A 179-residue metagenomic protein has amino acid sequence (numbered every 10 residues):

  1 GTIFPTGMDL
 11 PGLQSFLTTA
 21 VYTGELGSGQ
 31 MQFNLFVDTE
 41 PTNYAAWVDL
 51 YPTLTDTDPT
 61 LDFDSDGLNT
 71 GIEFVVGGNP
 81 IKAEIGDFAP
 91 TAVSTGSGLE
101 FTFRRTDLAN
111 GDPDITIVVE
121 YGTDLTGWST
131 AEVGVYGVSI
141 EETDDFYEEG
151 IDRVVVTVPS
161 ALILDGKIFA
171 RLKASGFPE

Functional and structural regions predicted by a protein language model:
G1-T42, A46-L50, L54: Extracellular/surface-exposed low-complexity segments
M31, F36-E179: Short, composition-biased motifs enriched in small/polar/acidic residues
